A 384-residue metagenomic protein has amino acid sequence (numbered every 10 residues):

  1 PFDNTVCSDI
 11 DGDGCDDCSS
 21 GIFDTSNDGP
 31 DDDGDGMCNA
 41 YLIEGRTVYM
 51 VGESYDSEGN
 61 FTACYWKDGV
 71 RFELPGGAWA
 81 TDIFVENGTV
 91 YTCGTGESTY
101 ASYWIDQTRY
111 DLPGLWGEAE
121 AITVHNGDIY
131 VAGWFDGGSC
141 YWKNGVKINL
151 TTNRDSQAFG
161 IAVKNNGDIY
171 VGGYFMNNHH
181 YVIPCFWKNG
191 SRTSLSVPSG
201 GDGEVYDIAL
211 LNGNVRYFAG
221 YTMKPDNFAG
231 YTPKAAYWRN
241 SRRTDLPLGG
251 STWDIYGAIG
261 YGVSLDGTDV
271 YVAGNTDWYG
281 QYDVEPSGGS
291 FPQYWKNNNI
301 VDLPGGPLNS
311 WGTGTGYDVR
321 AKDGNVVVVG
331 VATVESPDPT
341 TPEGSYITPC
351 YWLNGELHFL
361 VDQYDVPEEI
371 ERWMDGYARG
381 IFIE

Functional and structural regions predicted by a protein language model:
P1-G45: Extracellular calcium-associated, cysteine-rich motifs in secreted modular proteins
R46-E384: Residue-level hotspots at or immediately adjacent to binding/recognition sites across diverse folds
